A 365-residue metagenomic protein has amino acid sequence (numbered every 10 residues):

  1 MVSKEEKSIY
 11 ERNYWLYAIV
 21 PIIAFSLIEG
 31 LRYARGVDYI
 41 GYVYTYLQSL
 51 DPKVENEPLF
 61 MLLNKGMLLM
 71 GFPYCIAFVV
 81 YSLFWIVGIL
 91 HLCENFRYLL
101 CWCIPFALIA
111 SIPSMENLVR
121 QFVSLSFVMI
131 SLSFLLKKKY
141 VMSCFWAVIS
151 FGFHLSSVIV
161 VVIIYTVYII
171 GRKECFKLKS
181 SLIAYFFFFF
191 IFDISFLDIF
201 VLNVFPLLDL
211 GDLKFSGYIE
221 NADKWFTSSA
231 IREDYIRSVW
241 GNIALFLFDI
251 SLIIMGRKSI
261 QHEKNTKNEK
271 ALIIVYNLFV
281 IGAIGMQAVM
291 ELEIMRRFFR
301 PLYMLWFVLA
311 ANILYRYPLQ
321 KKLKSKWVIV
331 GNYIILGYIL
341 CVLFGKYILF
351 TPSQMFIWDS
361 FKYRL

Functional and structural regions predicted by a protein language model:
E11-A18, N265-F279, K324-N332: Membrane-interfacial loop-to-transmembrane alpha-helix junctions, especially the N-terminal start
R35, I40-Y44, M61, Y165-R296 (+1 more regions): Alpha-helical transmembrane segments and terminal signal-anchor/GPI-anchor hydrophobic tails, characterized by long
I40-F72: Short hydrophobic/aromatic helix or loop-helix immediately within or flanking a transmembrane segment in polytopic
L90-I109: Transmembrane-helix signature of polytopic, membrane-embedded enzymes that assemble or transfer cell-envelope glycans
S111, M142-T166, A283-M286: Membrane-interface alpha helices of multi-pass inner-membrane proteins
M115-F122: Short acidic/glycine- and proline-prone juxtamembrane loop motifs at membrane-interface regions of multi-pass membrane
F122, V128-M142: Membrane-interface transmembrane helices that cradle and orient dolichyl/undecaprenyl
I183, P318-L343: Signature aromatic-anchored transmembrane alpha helix within multi-pass, membrane-resident enzymes that catalyze glycan
